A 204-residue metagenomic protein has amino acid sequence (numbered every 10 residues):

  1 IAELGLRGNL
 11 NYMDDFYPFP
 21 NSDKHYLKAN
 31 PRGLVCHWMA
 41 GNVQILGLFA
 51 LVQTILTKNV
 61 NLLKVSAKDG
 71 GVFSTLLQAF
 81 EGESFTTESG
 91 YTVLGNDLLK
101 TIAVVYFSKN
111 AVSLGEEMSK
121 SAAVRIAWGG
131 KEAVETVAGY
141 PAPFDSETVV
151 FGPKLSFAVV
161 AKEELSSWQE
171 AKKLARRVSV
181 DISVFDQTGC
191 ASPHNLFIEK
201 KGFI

Functional and structural regions predicted by a protein language model:
I1-N30: N-terminal Rossmann-like NAD(P)+-binding subdomain of aldehyde/semialdehyde dehydrogenases
D23-Q78: Substrate-binding/gating loop at the entrance of the active-site cleft, primarily in PLP-dependent aminotransferase-like
N42-V43, E132-V134, I204: Glycine-rich nucleotide phosphate-binding loop and flanking beta-alpha elements of Rossmann-like dinucleotide-binding
T54, N61-Y106: Long, hydrophobic, well-ordered secondary-structure blocks that form the structural core and pocket-lining surfaces
F85, S89-N195: Conserved NAD(P)+-binding/catalytic subdomain of aldehyde/semialdehyde dehydrogenases
F197-I204: N-terminal leader/propeptide and maturation segments of large enzyme subunits in energy/redox metabolism and hydrolases
